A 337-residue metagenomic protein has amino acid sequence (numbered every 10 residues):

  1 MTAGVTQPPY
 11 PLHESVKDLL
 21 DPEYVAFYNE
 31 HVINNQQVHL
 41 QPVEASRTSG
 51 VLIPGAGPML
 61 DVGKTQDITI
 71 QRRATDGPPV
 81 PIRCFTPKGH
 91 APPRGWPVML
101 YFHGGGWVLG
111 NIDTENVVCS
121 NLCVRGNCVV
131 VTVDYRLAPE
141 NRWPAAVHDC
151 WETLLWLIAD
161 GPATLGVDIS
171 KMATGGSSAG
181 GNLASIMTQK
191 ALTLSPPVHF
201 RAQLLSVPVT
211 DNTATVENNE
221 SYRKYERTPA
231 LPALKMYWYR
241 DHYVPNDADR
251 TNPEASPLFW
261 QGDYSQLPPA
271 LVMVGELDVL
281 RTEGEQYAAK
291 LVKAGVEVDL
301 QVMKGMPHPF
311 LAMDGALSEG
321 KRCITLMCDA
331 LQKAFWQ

Functional and structural regions predicted by a protein language model:
M1-P87, D249, Q337: A glycine/proline-hinged amphipathic helix-loop "lid/cap" segment that gates access to hydrophobic ligand pockets
I82-G95, L258-Y264: Short beta-strand-to-loop junctions in surface cap/lid or active-site-entrance loops
R94-G105: Short beta-strand element of the alpha/beta-hydrolase
D113-T132: Short amphipathic alpha-helix adjacent to the substrate-entry channel of hydrolases
N141-A163: Alpha/beta-hydrolase active-site loop
I158-T174, L194: Gly/Ser-rich "nucleophile elbow"/oxyanion-hole loop immediately N-terminal to the catalytic nucleophile in hydrolases
I169-K171, I186-Q337: Alpha/beta hydrolase fold serine-hydrolase catalytic domain that processes acyl esters and thioesters
G176, G180, A184: Gly/Ala-rich beta-loop-alpha elbow adjacent to hydrolase catalytic centers
